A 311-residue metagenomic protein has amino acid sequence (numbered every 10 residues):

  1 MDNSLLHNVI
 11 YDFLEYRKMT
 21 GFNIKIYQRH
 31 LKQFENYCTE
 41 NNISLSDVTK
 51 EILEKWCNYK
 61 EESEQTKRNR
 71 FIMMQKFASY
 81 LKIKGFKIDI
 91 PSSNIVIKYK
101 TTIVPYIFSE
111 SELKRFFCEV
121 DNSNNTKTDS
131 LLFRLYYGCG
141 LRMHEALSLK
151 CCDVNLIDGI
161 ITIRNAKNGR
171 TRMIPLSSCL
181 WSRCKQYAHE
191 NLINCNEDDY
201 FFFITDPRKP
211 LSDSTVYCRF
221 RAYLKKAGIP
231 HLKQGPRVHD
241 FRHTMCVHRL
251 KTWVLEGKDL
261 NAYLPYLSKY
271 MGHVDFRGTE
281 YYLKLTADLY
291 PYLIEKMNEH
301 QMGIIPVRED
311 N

Functional and structural regions predicted by a protein language model:
M1-N311: Conserved catalytic core of the tyrosine transesterase superfamily
